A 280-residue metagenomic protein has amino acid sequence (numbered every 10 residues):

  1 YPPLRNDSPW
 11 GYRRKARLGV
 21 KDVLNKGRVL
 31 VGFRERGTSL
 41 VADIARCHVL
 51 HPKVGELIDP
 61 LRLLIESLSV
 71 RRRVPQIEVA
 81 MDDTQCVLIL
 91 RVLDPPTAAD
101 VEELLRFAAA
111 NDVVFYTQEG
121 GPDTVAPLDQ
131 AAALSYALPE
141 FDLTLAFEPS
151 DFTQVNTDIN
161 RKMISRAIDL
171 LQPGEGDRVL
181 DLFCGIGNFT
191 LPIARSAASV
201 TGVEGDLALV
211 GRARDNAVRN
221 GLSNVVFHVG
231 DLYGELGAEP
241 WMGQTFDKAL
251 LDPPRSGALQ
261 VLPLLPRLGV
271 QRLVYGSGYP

Functional and structural regions predicted by a protein language model:
Y1-V74, D83-Q85: Extended interfacial segments that mediate partner engagement and assembly in macromolecular machines
S8-K15, V87-L88, D123-D129, G237-A238: Short, solvent-exposed polar/charged micro-motifs at secondary-structure junctions
G19, G32, I89, A146 (+1 more regions): Conserved beta-strand segments that form the floor/walls of ligand-binding pockets within enzyme and binding domains
N25-E35, C86-R91, V114, D123-P127: Short, well-ordered strand-loop elements centered on a beta-strand within folded domains, enriched for acidic residues
C47, I89-A98: A short interface-forming secondary-structure element
P95-P280: Rossmann-like S-adenosyl-L-methionine
